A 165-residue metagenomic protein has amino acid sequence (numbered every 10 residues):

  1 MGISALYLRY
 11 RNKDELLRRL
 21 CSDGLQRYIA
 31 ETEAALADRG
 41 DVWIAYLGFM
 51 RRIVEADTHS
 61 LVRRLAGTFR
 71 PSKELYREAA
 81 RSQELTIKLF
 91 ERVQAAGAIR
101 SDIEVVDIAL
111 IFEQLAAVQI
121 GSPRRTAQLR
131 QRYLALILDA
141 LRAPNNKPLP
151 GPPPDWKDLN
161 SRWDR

Functional and structural regions predicted by a protein language model:
M1-E15: Helix-turn-helix
K13, D38-V42, S122: Short coil/turn helix-boundary motifs
E15, I44-R52, D107-I111, Q128 (+1 more regions): Amphipathic alpha-helical interaction segments
R19, Q26-H59, R70-E74, A79-E84: Hydrophobic alpha-helical connector segments
D57-L65, A116, I120-P123, L141 (+1 more regions): Short amphipathic alpha-helical interaction/hinge segments
R63-S72, P152-P154: Short linear capping/connector segments at secondary-structure termini
Q83-A95, I99, G121-R165: C-terminal peripheral helix-coil segments that are non-catalytic and often amphipathic
